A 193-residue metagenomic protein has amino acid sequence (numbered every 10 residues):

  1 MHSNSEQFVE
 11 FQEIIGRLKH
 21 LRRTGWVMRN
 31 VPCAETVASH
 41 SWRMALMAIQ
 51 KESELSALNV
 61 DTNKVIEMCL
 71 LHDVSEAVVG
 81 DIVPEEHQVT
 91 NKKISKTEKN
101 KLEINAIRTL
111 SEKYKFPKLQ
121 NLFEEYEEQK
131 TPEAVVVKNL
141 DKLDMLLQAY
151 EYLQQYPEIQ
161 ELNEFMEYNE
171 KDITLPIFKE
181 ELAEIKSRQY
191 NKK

Functional and structural regions predicted by a protein language model:
M1-K193: Active-site helical microenvironments for divalent-metal-assisted chemistry
